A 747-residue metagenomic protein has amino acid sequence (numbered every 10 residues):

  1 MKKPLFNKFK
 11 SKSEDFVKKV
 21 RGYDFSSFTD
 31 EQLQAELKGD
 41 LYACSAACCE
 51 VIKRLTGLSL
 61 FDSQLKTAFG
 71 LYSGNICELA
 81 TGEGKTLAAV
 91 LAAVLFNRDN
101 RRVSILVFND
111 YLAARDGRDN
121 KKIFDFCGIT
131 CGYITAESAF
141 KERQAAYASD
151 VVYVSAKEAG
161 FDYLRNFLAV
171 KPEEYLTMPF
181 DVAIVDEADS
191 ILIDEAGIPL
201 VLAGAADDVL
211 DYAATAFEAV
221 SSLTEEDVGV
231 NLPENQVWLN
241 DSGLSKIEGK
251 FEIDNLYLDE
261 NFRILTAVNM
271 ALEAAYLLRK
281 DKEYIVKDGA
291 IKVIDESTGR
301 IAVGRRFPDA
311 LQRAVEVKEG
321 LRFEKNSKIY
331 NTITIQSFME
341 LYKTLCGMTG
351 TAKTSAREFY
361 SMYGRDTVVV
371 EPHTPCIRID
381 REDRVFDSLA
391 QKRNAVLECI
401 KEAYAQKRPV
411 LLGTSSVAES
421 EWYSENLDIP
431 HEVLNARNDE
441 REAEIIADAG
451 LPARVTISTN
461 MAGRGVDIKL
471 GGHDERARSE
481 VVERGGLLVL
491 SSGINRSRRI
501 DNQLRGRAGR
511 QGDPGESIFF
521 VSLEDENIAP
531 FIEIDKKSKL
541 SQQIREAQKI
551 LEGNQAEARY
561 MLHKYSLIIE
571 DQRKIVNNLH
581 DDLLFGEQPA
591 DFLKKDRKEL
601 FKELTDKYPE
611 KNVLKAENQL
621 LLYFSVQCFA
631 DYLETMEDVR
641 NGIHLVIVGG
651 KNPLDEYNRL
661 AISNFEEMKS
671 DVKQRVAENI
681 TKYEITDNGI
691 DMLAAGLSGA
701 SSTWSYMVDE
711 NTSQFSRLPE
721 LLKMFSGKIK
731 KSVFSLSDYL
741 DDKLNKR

Functional and structural regions predicted by a protein language model:
M1-D535, E570, N577-N578: Conserved P-loop NTPase motor core
I285, G289-K292, I301-G304, Q511 (+1 more regions): Extended, charged helical/alpha-beta scaffold domains that provide interaction surfaces
